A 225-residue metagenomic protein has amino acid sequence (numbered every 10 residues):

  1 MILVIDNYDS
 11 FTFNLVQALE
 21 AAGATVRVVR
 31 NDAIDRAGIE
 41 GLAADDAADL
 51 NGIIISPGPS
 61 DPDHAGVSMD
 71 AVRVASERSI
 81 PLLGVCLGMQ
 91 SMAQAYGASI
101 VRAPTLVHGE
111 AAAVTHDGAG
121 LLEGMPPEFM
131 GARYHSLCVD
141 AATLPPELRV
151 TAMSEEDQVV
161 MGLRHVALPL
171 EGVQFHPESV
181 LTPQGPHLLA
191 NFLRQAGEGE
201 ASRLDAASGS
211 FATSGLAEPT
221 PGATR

Functional and structural regions predicted by a protein language model:
M1-L3: Extreme N-terminal starter segment of soluble prokaryotic enzymes
A18-A24: A short, Lys/Arg-enriched amphipathic alpha-helix followed by its capping loop at the start of a domain
T25-A33: A short beta-strand-loop structural module common to alpha/beta enzyme folds
I34-D49, T143: Short amphipathic alpha-helix with an adjacent loop that forms part of the alpha/beta core around
D49-G124, E128, L189: Cysteine-nucleophile active-site neighborhood
G120-L168: Catalytic beta-strand/loop cores that center a nucleophilic Ser/Cys/Thr and support acyl-enzyme chemistry
M153-G199: A glycine-centered loop/beta-turn motif at secondary-structure junctions
V180-R225: Acyltransferase
